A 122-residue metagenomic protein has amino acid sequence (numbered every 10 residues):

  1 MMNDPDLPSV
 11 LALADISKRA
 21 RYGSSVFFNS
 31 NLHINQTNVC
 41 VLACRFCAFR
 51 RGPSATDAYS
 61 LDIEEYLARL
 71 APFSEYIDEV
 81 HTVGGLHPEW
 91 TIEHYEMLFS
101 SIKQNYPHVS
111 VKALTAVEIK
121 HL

Functional and structural regions predicted by a protein language model:
M1-F27: An N-cap/entry alpha-helix motif that binds or orients negatively charged groups
M1-M2, S30-N35, G84-P88, V117: Conserved short loop/turn motifs at secondary-structure junctions
A14, C44, T82: Conserved, mostly hydrophobic/aromatic
D15-I16, I34, S100: Active-site phosphate/pyrophosphate- and oxyanion-stabilizing loops and adjacent acidic/basic residues in soluble
A20-Y22, V26-E65: Canonical Radical SAM [4Fe-4S] cluster-binding loop centered on the CxxxCxxC motif and its immediate flanking residues
N35, L70-A71: Short, flexible, glycine/charge-rich loop motifs used to bind or transfer phosphoryl groups or to couple energy/partner
R51-L67, F73-H94, L98-F99, K103-L122: Core AdoMet radical
